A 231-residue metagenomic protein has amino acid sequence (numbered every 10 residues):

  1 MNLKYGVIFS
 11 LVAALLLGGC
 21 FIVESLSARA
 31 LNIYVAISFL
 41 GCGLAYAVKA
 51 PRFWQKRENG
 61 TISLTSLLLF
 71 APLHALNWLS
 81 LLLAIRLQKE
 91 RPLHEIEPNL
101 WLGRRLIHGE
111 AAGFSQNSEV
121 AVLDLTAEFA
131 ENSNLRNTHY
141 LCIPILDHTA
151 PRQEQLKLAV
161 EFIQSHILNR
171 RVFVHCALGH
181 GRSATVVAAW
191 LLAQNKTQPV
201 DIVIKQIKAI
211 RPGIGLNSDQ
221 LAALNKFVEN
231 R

Functional and structural regions predicted by a protein language model:
M1-I85: N-terminal membrane-anchoring alpha-helices
L3, L15-L16, S38-L40, L100 (+2 more regions): Generic detector of intrinsically disordered, low-complexity, polar/charged segments
A36, S118, L178-H180, N195: Glycine-centered secondary-structure boundary/capping sites
W78-V172, W190-V228: Cysteine-based protein phosphatase catalytic domain of the PTP/DSP
R170-A188: A phosphate-binding catalytic loop at a beta-strand-loop-alpha-helix junction that coordinates phosphoryl groups
